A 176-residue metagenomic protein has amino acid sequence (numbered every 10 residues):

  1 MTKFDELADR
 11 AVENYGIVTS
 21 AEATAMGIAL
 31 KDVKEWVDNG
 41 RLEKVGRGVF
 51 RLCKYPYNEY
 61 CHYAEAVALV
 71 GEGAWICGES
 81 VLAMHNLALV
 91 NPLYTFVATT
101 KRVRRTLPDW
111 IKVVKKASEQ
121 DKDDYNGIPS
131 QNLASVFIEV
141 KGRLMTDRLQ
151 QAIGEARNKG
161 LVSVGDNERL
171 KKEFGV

Functional and structural regions predicted by a protein language model:
M1-T2: Intrinsically disordered, low-complexity and often Lys/Arg-enriched segments
E6-L7, N14-M26, V37, V49-V176: Nucleic-acid-binding surface
K31: Key DNA-contact positions within bacterial/archaeal DNA-binding proteins
R41-R47: A short, conserved structural fragment
